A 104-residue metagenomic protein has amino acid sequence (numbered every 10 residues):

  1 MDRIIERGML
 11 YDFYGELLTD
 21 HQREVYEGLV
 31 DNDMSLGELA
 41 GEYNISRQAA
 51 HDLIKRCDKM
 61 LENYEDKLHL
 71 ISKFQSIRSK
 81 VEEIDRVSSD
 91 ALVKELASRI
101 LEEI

Functional and structural regions predicted by a protein language model:
D2-G15: Short, Lys/Arg-enriched N-terminal segment that forms or immediately precedes the first helix of a structured domain
D20-D31: Short amphipathic alpha helix immediately N-terminal
L29, I54, L61, E65: DNA major-groove recognition helix of helix-turn-helix
E38-Y43: Short alpha-helical "recognition helix" segments of helix-turn-helix
S46-R47: Helix-turn-helix DNA-binding motif, specifically the short coil turn and the N-cap/start of the second
E62-S76: Short Lys/Arg-enriched helix C-cap and helix-to-coil transition segments that create basic nucleic-acid-contact patches
S79-I104: Helix-turn-helix/homeodomain-like alpha-helical modules used for DNA recognition and transcription-factor dimerization
